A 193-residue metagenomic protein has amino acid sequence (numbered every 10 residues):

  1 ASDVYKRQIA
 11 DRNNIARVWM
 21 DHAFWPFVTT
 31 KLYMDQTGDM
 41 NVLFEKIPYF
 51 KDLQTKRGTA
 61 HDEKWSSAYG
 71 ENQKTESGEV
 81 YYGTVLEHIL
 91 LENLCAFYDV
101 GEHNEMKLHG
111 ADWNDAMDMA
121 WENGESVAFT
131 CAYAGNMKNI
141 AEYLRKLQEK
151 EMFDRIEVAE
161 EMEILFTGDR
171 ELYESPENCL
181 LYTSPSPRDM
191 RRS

Functional and structural regions predicted by a protein language model:
A1-Q8, Y182-P187: Conserved small/polar residues in nucleotide/adenosyl-binding loops
D3-F24, T29: Aromatic/His-enriched, Gly/Pro-containing loop or helix-boundary segments that lie immediately adjacent to catalytic
A10-R17, A120-C131: Short, solvent-exposed segments of well-ordered alpha helices
M20-K31, S126-K138: Well-ordered alpha-helical segments within folded domains of soluble proteins
W25, K31-E125, L147-L181: Active-site acid/base region of carbohydrate-active enzymes
G135-E151: Long, well-ordered alpha-helical segments
